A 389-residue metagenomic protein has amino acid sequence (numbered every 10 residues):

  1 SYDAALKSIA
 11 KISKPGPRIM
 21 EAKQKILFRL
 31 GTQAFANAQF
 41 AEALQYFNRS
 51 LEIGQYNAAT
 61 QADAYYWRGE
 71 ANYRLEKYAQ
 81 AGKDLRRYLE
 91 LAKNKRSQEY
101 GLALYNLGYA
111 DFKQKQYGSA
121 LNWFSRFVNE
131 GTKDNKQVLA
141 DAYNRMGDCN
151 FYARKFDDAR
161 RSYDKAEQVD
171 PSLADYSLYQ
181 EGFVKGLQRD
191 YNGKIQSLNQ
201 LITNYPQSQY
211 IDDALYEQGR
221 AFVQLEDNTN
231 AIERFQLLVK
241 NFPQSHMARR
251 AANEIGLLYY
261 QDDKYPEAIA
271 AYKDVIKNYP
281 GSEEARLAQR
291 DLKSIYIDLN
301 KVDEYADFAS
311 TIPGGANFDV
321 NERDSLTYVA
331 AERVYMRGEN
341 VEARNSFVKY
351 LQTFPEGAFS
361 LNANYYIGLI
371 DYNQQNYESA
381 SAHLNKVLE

Functional and structural regions predicted by a protein language model:
S1-E389: Acidic, polar-rich low-complexity tracts and alpha-helical solenoid repeat scaffolds
